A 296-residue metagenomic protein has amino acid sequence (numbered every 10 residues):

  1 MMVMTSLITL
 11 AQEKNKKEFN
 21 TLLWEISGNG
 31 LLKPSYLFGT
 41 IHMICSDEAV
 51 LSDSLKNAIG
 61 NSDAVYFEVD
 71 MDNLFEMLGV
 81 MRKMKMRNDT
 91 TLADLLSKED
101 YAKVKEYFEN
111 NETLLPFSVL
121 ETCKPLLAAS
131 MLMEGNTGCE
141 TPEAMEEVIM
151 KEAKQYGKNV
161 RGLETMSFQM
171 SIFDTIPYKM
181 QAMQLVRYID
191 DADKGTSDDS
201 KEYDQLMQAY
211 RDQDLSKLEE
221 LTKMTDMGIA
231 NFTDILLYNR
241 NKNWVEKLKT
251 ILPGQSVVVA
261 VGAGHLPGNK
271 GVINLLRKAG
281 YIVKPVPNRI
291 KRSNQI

Functional and structural regions predicted by a protein language model:
M1-N15, I296: Bacterial Sec-dependent N-terminal signal peptides
M1-V3, K33, Q255: A generic hydrophobic-helix recognition signal that picks specific residues within alpha-helical hydrophobic
Q12-S27: Short acidic/polar N-terminal linker immediately downstream of export determinants
K17, S46-A49, I235-K242: Conserved phosphate-coordination/catalytic loops
L23-F232: Structured, acidic catalytic/metal-binding patches in enzyme active sites
A230-I296: A cross-kingdom marker for long, charged
